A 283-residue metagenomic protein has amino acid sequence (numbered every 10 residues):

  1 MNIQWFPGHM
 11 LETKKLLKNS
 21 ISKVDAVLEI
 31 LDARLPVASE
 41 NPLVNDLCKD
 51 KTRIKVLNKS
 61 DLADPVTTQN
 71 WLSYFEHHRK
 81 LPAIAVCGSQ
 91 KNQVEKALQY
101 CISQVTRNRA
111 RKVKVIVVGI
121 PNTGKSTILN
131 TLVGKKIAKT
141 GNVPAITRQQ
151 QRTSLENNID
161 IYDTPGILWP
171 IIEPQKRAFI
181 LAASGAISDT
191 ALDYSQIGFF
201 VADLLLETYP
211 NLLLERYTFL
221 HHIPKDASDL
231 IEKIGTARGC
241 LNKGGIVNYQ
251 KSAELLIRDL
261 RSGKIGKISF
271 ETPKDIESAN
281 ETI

Functional and structural regions predicted by a protein language model:
M1-V27, R34-R53, S60, V66 (+2 more regions): Helix-rich effector regions associated with P-loop NTPase G domains
E29, K55-L57, V117: Structural beta-sheet core signal
S60-I120, I137, G239-C240: Canonical P-loop GTPase G-domain recognition
Q93, G124, D160: Short phosphate-engaging motifs
K96, Y100, T127, F200 (+1 more regions): Alpha-helical scaffold segments in soluble metabolic enzymes
V115-T140, T164: Glycine-rich phosphate-binding P-loop
